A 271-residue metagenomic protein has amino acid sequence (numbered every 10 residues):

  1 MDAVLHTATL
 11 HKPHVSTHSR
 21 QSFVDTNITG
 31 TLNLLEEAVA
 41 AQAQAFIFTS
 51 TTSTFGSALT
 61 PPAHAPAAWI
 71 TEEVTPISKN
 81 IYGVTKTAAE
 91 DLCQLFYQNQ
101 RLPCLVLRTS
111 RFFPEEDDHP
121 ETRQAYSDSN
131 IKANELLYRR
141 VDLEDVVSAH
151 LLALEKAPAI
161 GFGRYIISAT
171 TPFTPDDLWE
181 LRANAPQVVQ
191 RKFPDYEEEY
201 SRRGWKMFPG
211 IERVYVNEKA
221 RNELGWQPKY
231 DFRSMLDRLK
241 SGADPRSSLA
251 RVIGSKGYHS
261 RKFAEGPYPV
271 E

Functional and structural regions predicted by a protein language model:
M1-T26: NAD(P)H-binding glycine-rich loop region in Rossmannoid oxidoreductase-like domains and their noncatalytic homologs
A3, S22-G30, A41, P76 (+2 more regions): Glycine-rich NAD(P)-binding loop of the Rossmann-fold in SDR/ketoreductase-type enzymes
D25, T60-C104, K132: Catalytic helix-loop patch of NAD(P)-dependent Rossmann-fold dehydrogenases
I28-L34, T85-C93, L143-V146: Conserved catalytic Lys-bearing alpha helix of Rossmann-like short-chain dehydrogenase/reductases
L32-K79: Conserved Rossmann-fold NAD(P)-dependent oxidoreductase catalytic core, especially the SDR/UDP-sugar
F55-G56, I81, N99-R123: Flexible, glycine-rich beta-alpha linker
E115-I131, L136-I166, T170: Alpha-helical substrate-binding/gating segment
A149-E212, N217, N222-E223, R246-R251 (+2 more regions): Mid/C-terminal beta-alpha module of Rossmann-like enzyme folds, strongest in SDR-family dehydrogenases/epimerases
